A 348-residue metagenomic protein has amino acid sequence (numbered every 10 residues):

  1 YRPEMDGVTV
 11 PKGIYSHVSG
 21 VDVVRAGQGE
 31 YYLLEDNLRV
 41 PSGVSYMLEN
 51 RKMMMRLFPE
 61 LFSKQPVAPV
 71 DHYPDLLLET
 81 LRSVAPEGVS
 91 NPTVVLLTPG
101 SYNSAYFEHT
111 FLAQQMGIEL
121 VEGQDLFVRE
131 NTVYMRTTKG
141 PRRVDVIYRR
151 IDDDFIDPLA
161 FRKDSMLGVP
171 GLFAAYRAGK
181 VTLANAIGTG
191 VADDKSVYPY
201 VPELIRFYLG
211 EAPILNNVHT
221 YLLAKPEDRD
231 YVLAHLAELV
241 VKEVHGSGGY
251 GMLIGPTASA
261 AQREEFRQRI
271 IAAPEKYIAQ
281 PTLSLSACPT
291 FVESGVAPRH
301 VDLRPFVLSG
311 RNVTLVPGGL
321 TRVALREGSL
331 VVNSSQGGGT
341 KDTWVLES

Functional and structural regions predicted by a protein language model:
Y1-S348: Domain-scale recognition of functional cores that engage charged ligands
